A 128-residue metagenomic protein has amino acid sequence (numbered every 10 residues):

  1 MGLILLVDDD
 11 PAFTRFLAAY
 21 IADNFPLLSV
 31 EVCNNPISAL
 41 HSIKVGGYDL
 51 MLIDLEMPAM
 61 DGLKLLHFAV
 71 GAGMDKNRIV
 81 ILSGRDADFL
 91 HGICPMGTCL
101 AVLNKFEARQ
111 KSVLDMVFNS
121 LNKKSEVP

Functional and structural regions predicted by a protein language model:
D8, D54: Active-site residues of response regulator receiver
P11-E31: Two-component/phosphorelay signaling modules centered on CheY-like receiver
V32-H41, G62: Helix N-cap/capping motif at the beta->alpha junctions
H41, L63-M74: Short amphipathic alpha-helix used as the core "switch/output" element in two-component signaling
G46-L52: Active-site beta3 strand of CheY-like receiver
M57: Receiver (REC) domain active-site loop signature in two-component systems and cognate sites in sensor histidine kinases
K64, K76, R85-D115: Alpha4 helix (beta4-alpha4-beta5 surface) of REC/receiver domains from two-component response regulators
I81-S83: Hydrophobic/aromatic residues positioned on beta-strands within the core alpha/beta folds
